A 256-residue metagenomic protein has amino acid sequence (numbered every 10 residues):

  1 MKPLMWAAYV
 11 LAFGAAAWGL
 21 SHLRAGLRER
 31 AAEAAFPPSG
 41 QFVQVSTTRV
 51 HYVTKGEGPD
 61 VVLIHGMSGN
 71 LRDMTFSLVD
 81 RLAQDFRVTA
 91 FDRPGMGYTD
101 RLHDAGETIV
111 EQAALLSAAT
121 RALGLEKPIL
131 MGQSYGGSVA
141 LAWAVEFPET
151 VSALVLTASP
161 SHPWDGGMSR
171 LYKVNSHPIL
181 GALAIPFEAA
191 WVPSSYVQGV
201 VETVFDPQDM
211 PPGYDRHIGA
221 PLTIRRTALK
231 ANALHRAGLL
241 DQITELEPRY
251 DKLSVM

Functional and structural regions predicted by a protein language model:
M1-D60, Q84-F86, L125-E126: Alpha/beta-hydrolase fold catalytic core
A31, M168-S169, A189-K252: Conserved alpha/beta-hydrolase catalytic His-Asp/Glu region
V45-T47, V53-K55, A90-M131, Y135 (+1 more regions): Active-site loop/oxyanion-hole signature of alpha/beta-hydrolase fold enzymes
T48, T54-Y98: Conserved HGGG/HGGXW glycine-rich cap/lid loop of the alpha/beta-hydrolase fold
D60, S254-M256: Catalytic His-Asp charge-relay segment
D80-A83, Y250-S254: Short, conserved loop/helix-junction motifs that constitute active-site signature segments in enzyme catalytic cores
A122, E126-S169: Conserved hydrolase catalytic core segment
T157-P160, W164-W191: A catalytic-pocket lid/entrance helix-loop region that shapes and gates access to the active site across common
